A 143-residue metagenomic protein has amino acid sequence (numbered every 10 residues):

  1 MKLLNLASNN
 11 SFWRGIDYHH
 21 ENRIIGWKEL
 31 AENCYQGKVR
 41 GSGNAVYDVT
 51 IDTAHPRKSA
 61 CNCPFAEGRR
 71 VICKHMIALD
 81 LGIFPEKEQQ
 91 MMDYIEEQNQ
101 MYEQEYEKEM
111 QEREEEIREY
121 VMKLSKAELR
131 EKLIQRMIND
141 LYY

Functional and structural regions predicted by a protein language model:
M1-Y143: Long, low-complexity, compositionally biased intrinsically disordered regions
